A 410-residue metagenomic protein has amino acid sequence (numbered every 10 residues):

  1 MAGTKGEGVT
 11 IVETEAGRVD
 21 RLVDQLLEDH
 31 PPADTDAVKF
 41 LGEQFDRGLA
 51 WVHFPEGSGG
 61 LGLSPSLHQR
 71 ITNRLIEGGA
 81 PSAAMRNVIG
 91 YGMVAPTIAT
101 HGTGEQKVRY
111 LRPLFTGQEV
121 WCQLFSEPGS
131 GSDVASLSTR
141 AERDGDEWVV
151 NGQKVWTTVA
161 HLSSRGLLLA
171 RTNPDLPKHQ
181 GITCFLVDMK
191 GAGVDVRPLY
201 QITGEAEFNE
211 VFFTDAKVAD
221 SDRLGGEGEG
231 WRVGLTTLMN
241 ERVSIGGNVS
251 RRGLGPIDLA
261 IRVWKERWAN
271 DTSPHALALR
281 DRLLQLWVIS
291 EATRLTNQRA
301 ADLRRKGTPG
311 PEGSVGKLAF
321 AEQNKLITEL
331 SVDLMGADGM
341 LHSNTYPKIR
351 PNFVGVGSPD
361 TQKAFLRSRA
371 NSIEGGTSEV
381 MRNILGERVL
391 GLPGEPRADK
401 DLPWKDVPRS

Functional and structural regions predicted by a protein language model:
M1-I89, A99, Q106-R109, P113-T116 (+6 more regions): Amphipathic, small/basic residue-rich leader segments at the start of a protein or domain
F45, T328-F365, G375-I384, E395-D401: A glycine-biased, small/acidic residue-tolerant capping/turn segment at secondary-structure junctions
G117-F125, L169: A short, Trp-centered hydrophobic/proline-enriched beta-strand micro-motif
T139-E142: A structural signal for short hydrophobic beta-strand segments in well-ordered beta-sheet cores
D146-E147, N151-R197, N209: A short core secondary-structure module
V155-H161, I202-T203, A370-G375: Glycine-rich phosphate/pyrophosphate-binding beta-alpha loops
V194-L295, N371, K405-S410: Glycine-rich beta->alpha junctions and the first turn(s) of the following alpha-helix
S273, E291-F353: C-terminal helix-coil-helix/basic helical segment that borders enzyme active sites and/or dimer interfaces and provides
